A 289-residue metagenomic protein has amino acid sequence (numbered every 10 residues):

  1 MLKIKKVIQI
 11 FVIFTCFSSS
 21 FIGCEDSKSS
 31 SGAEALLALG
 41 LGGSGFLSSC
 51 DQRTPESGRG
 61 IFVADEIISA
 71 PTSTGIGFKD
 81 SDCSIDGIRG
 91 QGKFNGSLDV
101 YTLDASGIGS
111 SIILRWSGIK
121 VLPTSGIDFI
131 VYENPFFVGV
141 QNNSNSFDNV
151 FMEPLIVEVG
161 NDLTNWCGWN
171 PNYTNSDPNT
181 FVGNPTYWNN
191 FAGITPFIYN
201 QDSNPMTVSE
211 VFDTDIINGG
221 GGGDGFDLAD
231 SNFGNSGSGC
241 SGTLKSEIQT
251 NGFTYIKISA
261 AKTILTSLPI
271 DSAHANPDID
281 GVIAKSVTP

Functional and structural regions predicted by a protein language model:
M1-I22: Sec-dependent bacterial lipoprotein signal peptides
K3-K6, I10, L36-S44, G220-G222: Intrinsic low-complexity, intrinsically disordered segments enriched in polar/basic residues
K5, S31-A33, F62, I68: N-terminal cationic amphipathic segment used for targeting or macromolecule association
K6-V12, S31, G92, G96: Sequence-pattern detector for short linear motifs and compositional/periodic biases rather than a specific fold
C16-S57: Bacterial Sec-dependent N-terminal signal peptides
G45-L155, P171-P289: A domain-level signal for the mature, folded cores of soluble proteins
E158-W169, F253: Asp-box/BNR beta-propeller loop motif
